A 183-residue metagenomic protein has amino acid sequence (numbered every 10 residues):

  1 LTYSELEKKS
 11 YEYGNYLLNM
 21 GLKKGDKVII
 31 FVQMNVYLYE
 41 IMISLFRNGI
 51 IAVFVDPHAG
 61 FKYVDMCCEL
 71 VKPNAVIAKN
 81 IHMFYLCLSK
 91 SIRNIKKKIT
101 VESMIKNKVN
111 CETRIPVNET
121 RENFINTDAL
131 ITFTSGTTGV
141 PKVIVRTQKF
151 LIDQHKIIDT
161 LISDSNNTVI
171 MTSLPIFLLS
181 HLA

Functional and structural regions predicted by a protein language model:
L1-K23, V32-N35, I43, G60-D65 (+2 more regions): Conserved AMP-binding/adenylate-forming core of the ANL superfamily
T2-S4, A129-K156: Conserved AMP-binding A3 loop
V28, L45, D128, T134-T137 (+1 more regions): Conserved S/T- and glycine-rich ATP-binding loop of Class I adenylate-forming
I29-F31, L38, M42, F46-A75 (+1 more regions): Short beta-strand->loop structural element characteristic of the AMP-binding/adenylate-forming
I30, L161-A183: Conserved AMP-binding loop of ANL adenylate-forming enzymes
L38-F46, L151, F177-A183: Short hydrophobic alpha-helical segments of the AMP-binding
M42, A59-S89, I105, I152-M171: Conserved ATP-dependent adenylate/AMP-binding module captured primarily in the ANL superfamily
I81-N126, I131, V140: ANL superfamily adenylate-forming
